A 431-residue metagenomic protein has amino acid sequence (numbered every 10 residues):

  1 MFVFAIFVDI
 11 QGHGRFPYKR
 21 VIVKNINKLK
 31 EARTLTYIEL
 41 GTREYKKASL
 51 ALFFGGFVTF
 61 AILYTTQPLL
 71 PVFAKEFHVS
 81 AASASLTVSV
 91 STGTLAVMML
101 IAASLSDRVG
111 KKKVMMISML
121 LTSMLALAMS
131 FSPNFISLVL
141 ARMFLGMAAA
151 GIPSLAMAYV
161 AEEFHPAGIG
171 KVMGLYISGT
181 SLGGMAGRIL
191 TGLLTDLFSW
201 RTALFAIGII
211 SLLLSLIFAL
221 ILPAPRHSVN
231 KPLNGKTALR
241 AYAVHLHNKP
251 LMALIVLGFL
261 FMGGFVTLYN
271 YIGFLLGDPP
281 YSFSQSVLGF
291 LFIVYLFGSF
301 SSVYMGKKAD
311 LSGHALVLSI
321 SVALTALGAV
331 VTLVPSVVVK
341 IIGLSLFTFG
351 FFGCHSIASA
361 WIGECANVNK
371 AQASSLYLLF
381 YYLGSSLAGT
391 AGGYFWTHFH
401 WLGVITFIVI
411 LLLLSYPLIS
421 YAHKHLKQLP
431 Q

Functional and structural regions predicted by a protein language model:
T34-T42, P223-L254: Juxtamembrane intracellular "pre-TM" segments in multi-pass secondary transporters
H78, G110, F131-S137, H165 (+1 more regions): Helix-breaking motifs and short loop linkers at transmembrane-helix boundaries and internal kinks in secondary membrane
V97-P133: Conserved MFS/SLC helix-loop-helix module at the cytosolic interface between two early adjacent transmembrane helices
V114-L127, L316-V330, V409: Structural signature of the two symmetry-related core transmembrane helices
L121, L125, I136-F144, V338-L346: Paired small-residue
S137, P166, L175-L222: Helix-loop-helix hairpin linking two adjacent transmembrane segments in secondary transporters
A141-G179: Cytoplasmic helix-loop-helix junction between adjacent transmembrane helices in 12-TM secondary transporters
A315-A358: C-terminal transmembrane helical hairpin of 12-TM major facilitator-type secondary transporters
